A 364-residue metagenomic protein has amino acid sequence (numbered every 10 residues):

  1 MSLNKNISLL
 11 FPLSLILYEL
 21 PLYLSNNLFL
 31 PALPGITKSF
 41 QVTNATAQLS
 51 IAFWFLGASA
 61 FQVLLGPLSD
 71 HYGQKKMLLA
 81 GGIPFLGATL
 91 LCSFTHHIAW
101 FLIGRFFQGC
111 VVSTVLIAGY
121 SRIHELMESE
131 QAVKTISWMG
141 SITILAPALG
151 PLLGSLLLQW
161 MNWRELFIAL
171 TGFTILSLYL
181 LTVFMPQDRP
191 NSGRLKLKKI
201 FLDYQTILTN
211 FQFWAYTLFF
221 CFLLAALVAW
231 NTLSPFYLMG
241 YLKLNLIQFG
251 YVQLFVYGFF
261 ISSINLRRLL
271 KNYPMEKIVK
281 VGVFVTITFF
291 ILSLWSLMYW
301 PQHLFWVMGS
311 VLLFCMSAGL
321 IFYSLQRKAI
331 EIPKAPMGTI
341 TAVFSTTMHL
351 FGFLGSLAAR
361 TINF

Functional and structural regions predicted by a protein language model:
S2-K5, P186-T217: Juxtamembrane intracellular "pre-TM" segments in multi-pass secondary transporters
L10-N44, L65, W230-P235: Extracytoplasmic
S39-Q41, G73, F94-W100, V111 (+1 more regions): Helix-breaking motifs and short loop linkers at transmembrane-helix boundaries and internal kinks in secondary membrane
A60-A99: Conserved MFS/SLC helix-loop-helix module at the cytosolic interface between two early adjacent transmembrane helices
P84-L91, A99-F107, F305-V311: Paired small-residue
W100, S137-T182, Y251: Helix-loop-helix hairpin linking two adjacent transmembrane segments in secondary transporters
G104-L145: Cytoplasmic helix-loop-helix junction between adjacent transmembrane helices in 12-TM secondary transporters
Q326, I330-F364: A late C-terminal transmembrane helix in Major Facilitator Superfamily
